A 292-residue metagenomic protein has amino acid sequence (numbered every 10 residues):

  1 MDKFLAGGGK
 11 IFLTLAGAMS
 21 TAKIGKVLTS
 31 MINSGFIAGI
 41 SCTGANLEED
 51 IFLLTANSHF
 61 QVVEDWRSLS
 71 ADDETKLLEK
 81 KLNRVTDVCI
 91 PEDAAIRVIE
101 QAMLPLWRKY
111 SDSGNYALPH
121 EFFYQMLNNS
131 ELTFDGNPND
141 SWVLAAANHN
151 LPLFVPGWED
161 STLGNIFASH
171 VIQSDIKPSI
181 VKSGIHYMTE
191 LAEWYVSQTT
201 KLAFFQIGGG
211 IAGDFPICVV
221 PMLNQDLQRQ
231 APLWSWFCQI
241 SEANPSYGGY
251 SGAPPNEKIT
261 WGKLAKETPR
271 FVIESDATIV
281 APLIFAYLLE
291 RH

Functional and structural regions predicted by a protein language model:
M1-I11, A145-A147, A192-K201: Glycine-rich phosphate/diphosphate-binding loops that line cofactor/substrate pockets in enzymes
M1-I37: N-terminal glycine-/serine-/threonine-rich phosphate-binding loop
K10-A16, I40-C42, F204-F205, C238-Q239: Short glycine-rich or small-residue beta-strand-to-loop segments that form or flank ligand, phosphate, metal/Fe-S
A16-G25, T43-E49, E159-T162, G208-F215: Gly/Ser/Thr-rich loops at beta-strand to alpha-helix junctions that form or flank small-molecule/cofactor-binding
T29-I99: A generic, well-ordered mixed alpha/beta core segment in the N-terminal half of proteins
D73-T162: Ligand-binding beta-strand-loop-alpha-helix segment within the catalytic cores of soluble metabolic enzymes
P156-I207, A212: Active-site rim loops that border cofactor/substrate pockets in soluble metabolic enzymes
T200, I211, C218, Q225-H292: C-terminal functional extensions of proteins
